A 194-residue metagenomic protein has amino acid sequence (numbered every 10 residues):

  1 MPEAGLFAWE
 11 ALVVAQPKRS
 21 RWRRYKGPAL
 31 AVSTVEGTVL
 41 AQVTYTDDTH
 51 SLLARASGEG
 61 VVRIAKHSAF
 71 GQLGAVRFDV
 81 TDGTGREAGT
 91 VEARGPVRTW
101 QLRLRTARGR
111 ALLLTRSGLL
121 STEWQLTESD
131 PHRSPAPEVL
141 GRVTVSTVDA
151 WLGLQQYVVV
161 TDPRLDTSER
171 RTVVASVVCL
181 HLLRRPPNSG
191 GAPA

Functional and structural regions predicted by a protein language model:
M1-S51, R86, R94-A194: Low-complexity or membrane-interfacial segments used for flexible interactions
Q42-R86: A glycine-rich, hydrophobic loop/mini-helix early in the fold
